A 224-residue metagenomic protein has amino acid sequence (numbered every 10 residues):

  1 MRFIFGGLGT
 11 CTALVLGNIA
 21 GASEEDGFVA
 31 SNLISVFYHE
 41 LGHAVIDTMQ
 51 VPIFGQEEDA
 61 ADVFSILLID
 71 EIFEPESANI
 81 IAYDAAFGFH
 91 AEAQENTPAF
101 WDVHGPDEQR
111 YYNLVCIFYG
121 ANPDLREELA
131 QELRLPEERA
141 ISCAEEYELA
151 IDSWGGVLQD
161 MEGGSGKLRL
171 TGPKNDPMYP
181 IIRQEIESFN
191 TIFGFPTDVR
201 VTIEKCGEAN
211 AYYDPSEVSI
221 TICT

Functional and structural regions predicted by a protein language model:
M1-F5: Positively charged n-region of N-terminal signal peptides that target proteins for export
G6-G17: Bacterial N-terminal signal peptides
N18-A22: Sec/Tat signal peptide C-region and signal peptidase I cleavage site
S23-V36, Q50-P52: Short pre-active-site segment immediately N-terminal to the catalytic Zn-binding motif
S35-T48, D62, I66, I222: Active-site recognition of the HExxH zinc-binding catalytic motif
G55-I72: An active-site-proximal "capping" alpha-helix that borders the catalytic cofactor pocket
P98-G194: Pan-zinc metallopeptidase signature
T202-T224: Catalytic zinc-binding patch centered on the HExxH motif and its immediate surroundings that defines zinc-dependent
